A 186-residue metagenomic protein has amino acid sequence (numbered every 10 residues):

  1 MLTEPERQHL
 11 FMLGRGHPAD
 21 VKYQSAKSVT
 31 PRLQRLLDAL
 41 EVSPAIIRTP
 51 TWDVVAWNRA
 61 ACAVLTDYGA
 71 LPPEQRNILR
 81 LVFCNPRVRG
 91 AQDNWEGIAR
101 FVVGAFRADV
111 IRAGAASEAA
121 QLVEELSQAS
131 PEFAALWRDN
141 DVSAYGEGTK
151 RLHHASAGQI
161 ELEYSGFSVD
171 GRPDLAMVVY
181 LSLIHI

Functional and structural regions predicted by a protein language model:
M1-S28: Short amphipathic recognition helices of helix-turn-helix/homeodomain-type DNA-binding modules
K27-D38: Short amphipathic alpha-helical segments
L40-S43, R48-S182: Sensory/regulatory domains in signal-transduction proteins
I184-I186: Conserved small/polar residues in nucleotide/adenosyl-binding loops
